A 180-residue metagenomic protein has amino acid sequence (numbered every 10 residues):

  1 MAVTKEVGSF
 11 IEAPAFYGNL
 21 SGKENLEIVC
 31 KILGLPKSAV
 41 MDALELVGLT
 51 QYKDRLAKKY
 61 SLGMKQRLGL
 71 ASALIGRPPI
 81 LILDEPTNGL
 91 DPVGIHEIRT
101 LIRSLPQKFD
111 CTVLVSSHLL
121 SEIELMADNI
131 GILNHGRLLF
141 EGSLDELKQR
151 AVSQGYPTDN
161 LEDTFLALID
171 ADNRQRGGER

Functional and structural regions predicted by a protein language model:
E27, K31, K37-Y52: Conserved ABC ATPase "signature" region
L70: Hydrophobic anchor residue at the start of the ABC signature
R77: Conserved catalytic motifs of ABC-family nucleotide-binding domains
L81-E85: Catalytic Walker B motif of ABC-type/P-loop ATPase nucleotide-binding domains
H96-F109: Helical segment within the ABC ATPase nucleotide-binding domain
